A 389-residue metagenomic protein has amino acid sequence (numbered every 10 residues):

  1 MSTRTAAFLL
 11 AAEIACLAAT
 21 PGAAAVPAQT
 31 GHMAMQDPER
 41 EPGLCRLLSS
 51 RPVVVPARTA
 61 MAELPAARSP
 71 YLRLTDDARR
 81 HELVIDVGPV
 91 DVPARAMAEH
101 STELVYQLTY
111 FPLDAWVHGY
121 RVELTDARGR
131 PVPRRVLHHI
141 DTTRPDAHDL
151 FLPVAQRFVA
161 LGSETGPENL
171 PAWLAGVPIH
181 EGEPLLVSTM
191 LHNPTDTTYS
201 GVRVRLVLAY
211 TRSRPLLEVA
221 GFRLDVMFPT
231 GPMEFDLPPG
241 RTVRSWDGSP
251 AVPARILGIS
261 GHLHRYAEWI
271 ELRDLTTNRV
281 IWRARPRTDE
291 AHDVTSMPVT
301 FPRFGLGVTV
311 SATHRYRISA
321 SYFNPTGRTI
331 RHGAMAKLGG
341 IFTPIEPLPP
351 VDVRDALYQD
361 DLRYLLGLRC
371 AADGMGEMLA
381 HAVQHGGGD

Functional and structural regions predicted by a protein language model:
M1-T5: Positively charged n-region of N-terminal signal peptides that target proteins for export
A7-A18: Bacterial N-terminal signal peptides
A18, A23-A28: Boundary at the C-terminal end of the N-terminal hydrophobic targeting segment
V26-R255, S260-D389: Beta-strand-centric surfaces of beta-sandwich/beta-rich domains
